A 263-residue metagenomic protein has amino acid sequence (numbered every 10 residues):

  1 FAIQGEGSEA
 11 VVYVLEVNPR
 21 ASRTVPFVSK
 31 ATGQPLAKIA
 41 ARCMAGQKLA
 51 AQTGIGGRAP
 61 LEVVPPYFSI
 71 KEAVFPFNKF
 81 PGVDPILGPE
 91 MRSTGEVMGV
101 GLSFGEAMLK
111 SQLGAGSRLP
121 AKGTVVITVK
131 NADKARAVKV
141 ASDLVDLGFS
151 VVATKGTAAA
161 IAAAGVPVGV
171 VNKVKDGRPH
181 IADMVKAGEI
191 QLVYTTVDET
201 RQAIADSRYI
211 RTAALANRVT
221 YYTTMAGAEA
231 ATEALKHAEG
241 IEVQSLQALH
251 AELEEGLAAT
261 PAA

Functional and structural regions predicted by a protein language model:
F1-A121: ATP-dependent carboxylate activation and anion-phosphoryl transfer catalytic cores that bind Mg-ATP to form
F1-G5, E16-P19, E72-V74, G101-L102 (+5 more regions): Active-site proximal loops enriched in glycine and acidic residues that flank catalytic Cys/His/Asp and coordinate
A10-E16, P26-S29, T53-G54, G82 (+4 more regions): Short acidic, glycine/serine/threonine-rich loops at helix termini
A31, P35, I39, R92 (+10 more regions): Conserved active-site and cofactor/substrate-binding residues in soluble primary-metabolism enzymes
A31, Q112-A115, K139-D146, P167 (+2 more regions): Short, solvent-exposed amphipathic alpha-helical segments in soluble enzyme and RNA/protein-processing domains
G56, F77-K79, D84, G88-G95 (+9 more regions): Catalytic domains of riboflavin
P120-L192, T196-I204: Conserved structured catalytic cores and adjacent interaction surfaces of nucleotide-binding/hydrolyzing enzymes
N172-K173, R178-A263: Peripheral docking tails and interdomain loops at the edges of cofactor- or intermediate-handling domains
